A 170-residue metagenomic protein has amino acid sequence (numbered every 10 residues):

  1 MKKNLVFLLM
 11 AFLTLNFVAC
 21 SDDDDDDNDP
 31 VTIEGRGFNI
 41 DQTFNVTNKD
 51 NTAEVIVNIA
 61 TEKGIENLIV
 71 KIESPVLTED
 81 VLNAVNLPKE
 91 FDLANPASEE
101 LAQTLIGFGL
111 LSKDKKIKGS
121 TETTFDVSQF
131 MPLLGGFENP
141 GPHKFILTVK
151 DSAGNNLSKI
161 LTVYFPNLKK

Functional and structural regions predicted by a protein language model:
M1-F7: Bacterial N-terminal signal peptides that target proteins for export
K2, D23, M131-L133: Short secondary-structure boundary micro-motifs
L5, L13-D41: Bacterial Sec-dependent N-terminal signal peptides
D29-K170: First exposed extracellular module after export/assembly in secreted or surface-exposed proteins
